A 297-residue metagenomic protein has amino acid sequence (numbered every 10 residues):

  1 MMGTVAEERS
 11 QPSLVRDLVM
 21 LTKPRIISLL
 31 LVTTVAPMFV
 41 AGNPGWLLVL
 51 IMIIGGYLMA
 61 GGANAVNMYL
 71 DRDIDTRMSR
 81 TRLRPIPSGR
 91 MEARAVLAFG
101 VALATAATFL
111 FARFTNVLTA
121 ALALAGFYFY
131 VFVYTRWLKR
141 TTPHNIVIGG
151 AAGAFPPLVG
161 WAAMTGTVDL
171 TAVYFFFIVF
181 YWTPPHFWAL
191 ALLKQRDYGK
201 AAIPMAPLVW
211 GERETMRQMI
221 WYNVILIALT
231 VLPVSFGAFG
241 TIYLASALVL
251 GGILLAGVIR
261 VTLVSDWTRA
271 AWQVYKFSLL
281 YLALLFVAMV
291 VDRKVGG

Functional and structural regions predicted by a protein language model:
M2-S13, L70-M91, W188-M216: Cytosolic, membrane-interface loops and tails of multi-pass inner-membrane proteins
V32-T34, M38-R72, R80, A121-F132 (+1 more regions): Membrane-embedded alpha-helical segments that form the functional core of polytopic membrane enzymes, especially those
V32-V35, R84-P85, V147-M164, R213-E214 (+1 more regions): Small-residue-rich segments of transmembrane alpha-helices in multi-pass membrane proteins, especially helix faces
L58-V66, F129-T135, F177-Q195, I227 (+1 more regions): Transmembrane alpha-helical segments that form the membrane-embedded catalytic/substrate-channel core of multi-pass
R80-A121, E212-S235: Multi-pass membrane catalytic core of lipid/isoprenoid biosynthesis enzymes
A93, L97-M164: Intramembrane alpha-helical segments
L158-V168, L226-P233, Y281-G297: Hydrophobic alpha-helical transmembrane segments in multi-pass integral membrane proteins
L255-L284: Interfacial loop-to-transmembrane junctions
